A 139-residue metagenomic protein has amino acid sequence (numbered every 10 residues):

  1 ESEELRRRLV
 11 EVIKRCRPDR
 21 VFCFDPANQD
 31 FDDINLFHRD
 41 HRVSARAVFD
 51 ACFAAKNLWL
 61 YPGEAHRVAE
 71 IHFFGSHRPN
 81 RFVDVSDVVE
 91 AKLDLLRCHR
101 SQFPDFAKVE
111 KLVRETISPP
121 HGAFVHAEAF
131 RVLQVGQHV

Functional and structural regions predicted by a protein language model:
E3-V139: Metal-dependent de-N-acetylase/amidase catalytic core
